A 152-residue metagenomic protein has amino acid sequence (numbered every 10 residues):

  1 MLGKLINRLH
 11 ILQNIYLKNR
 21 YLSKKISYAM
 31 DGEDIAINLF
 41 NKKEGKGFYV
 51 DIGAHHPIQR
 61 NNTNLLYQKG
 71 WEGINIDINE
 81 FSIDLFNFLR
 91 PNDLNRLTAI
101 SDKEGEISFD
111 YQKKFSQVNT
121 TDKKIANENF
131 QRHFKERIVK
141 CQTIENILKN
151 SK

Functional and structural regions predicted by a protein language model:
M1-K152: Phosphate/nucleotide-binding beta-alpha loop and adjacent structural elements of enzyme active sites
